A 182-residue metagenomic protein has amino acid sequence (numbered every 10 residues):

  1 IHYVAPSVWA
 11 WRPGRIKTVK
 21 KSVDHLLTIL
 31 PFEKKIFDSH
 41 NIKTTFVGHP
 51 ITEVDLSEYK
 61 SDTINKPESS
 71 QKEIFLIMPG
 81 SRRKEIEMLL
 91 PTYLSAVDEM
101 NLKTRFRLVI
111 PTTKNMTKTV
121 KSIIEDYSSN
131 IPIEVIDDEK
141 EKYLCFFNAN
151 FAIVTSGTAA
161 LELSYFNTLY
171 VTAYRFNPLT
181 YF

Functional and structural regions predicted by a protein language model:
I1-I64, L76-E85, N115, P178: Active-site and donor-binding regions of nucleotide-sugar-utilizing enzymes
Y3-P6, P111, I136, F151: Structural motif
K20, S69, F146-F147: A short, aliphatic-rich alpha-helical micro-motif
D24, E73, A149-F151: Conserved acidic residues
N65-N115: Active-site donor-nucleotide binding/catalytic segment of nucleotide-sugar enzymes
K121-D138: Nucleotide-activated donor-binding/catalytic signature segment of Leloir-type glycosyltransferases, i.e., the conserved
E139-F182: A donor-sugar binding/catalytic signature common to diverse glycosyltransferases and related nucleotide-sugar
